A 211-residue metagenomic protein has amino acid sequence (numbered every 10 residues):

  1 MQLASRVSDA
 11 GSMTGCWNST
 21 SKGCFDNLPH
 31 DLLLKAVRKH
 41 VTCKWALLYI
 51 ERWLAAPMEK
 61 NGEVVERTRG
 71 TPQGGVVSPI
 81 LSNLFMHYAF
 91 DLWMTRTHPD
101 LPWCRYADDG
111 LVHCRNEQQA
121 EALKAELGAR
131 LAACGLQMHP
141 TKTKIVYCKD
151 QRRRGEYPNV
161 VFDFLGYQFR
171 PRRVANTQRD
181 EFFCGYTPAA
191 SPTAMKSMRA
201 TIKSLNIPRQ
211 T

Functional and structural regions predicted by a protein language model:
M1-T211: Non-catalytic terminal/accessory segments
